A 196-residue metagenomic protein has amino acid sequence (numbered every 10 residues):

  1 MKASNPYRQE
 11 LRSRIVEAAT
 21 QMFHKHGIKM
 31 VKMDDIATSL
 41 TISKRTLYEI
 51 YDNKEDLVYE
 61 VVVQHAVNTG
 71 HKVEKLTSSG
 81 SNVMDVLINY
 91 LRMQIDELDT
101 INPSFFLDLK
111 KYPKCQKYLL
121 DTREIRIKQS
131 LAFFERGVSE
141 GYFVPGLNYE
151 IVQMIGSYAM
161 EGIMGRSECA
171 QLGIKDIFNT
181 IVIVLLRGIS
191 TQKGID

Functional and structural regions predicted by a protein language model:
M1-H26, M30-I42, D56: Basic, helix-initiating cap at the start of DNA-binding domains
M1-K2, D96, A132-E140, C169-D196: C-terminal peripheral helix-coil segments that are non-catalytic and often amphipathic
R8, R12, V58, V62 (+3 more regions): Amphipathic, non-transmembrane alpha-helical scaffold segments
K25-I28, E49, V144: Helix-turn-helix/winged-helix DNA-binding modules
T41-Y51: Short hydrophobic/aromatic patch on the recognition helix
E60, Q64, H71-T100, Q153-G156: Hydrophobic alpha-helical connector segments
I95-Y142: Short secondary-structure transition hinges
E124-V152, G156-A159, S167, I189-Q192: Hydrophobic alpha-helical bundle segments that form small-molecule/ligand-binding pockets
